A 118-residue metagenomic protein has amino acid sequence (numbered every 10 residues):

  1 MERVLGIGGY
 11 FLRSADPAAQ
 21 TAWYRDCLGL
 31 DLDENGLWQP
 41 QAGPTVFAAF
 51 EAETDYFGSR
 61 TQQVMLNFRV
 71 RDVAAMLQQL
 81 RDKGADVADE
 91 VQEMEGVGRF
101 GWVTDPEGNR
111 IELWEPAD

Functional and structural regions predicted by a protein language model:
M1-I7, F11-A48: Core segments of cupin and vicinal oxygen chelate
M1-L12, L77-D118: Vicinal oxygen chelate
A18-A19, A74-A75, G98: Short alpha-helical
A19-T21, M65, F100: Secondary-structure boundary/capping motif
L28-D31, N67-R69, E90-E93: Short linear motifs in intrinsically disordered
L28-Q63, V103-P106, R110-P116: Conserved short beta-strand elements that form part of the metal-binding/catalytic scaffold of enzyme active sites
S59-A85: Mid-chain, well-packed structural core segment of small domains
